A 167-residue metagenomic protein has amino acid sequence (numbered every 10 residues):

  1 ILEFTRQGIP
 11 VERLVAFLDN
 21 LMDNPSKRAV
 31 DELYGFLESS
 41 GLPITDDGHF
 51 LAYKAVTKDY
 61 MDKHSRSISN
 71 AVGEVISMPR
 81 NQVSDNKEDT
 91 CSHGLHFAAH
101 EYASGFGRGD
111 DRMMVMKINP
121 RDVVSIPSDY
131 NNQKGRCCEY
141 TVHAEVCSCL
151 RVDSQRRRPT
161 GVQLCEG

Functional and structural regions predicted by a protein language model:
I1, T141-S154, P159-E166: Acidic, proline/serine/threonine- and glycine-rich low-complexity intrinsically disordered segments
L2-T90: ADP-ribose/NAD+-binding catalytic cleft of ART/PARP-like enzymes
S69-A71, N132-R136, R158-T160: Generic alpha-helical propensity signal that fires on short helical segments and nearby coil/disordered stretches
P79-V152: ADP-ribosyltransferase catalytic core
